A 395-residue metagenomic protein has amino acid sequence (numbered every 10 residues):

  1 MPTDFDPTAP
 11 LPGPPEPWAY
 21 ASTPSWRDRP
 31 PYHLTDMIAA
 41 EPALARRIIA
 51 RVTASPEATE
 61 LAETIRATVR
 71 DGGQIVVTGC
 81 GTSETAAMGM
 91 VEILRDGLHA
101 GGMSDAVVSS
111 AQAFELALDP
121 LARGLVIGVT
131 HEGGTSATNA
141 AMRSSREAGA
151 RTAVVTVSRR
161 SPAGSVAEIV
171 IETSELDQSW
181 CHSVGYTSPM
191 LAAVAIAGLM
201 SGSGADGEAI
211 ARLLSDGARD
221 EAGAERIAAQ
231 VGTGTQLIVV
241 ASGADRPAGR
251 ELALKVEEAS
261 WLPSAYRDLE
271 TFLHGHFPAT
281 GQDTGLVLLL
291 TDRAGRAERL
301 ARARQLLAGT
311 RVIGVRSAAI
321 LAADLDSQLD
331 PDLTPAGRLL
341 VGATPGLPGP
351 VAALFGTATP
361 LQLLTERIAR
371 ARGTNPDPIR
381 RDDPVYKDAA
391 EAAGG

Functional and structural regions predicted by a protein language model:
P2-S25, R29-T35, P42-I48, A167 (+2 more regions): Phosphate-moiety recognition in structured ligand-binding domains
P12-M37, S83-M90, G185-G202, R246: Short, compositionally biased "basic patch" segments
P24, D28, C80, H131 (+6 more regions): Hydrophobic alpha-helical scaffolding
H33, M37, L44-R47, G89 (+11 more regions): Alpha-helical scaffold segments in soluble metabolic enzymes
M37-P42, I49-G72, I169-V287, R372-G395: Active-site phosphate/pyrophosphate-binding segments
A40, L44-R47, A54-S55, R70-V126 (+5 more regions): Anionic-ligand anchoring segments at beta-strand to alpha-helix junctions in alpha/beta enzyme folds, i.e., glycine
R70-R212, L289-G346, Y386: Glycine-rich phosphate-binding loops that contact phosphosugars or nucleotide phosphates
